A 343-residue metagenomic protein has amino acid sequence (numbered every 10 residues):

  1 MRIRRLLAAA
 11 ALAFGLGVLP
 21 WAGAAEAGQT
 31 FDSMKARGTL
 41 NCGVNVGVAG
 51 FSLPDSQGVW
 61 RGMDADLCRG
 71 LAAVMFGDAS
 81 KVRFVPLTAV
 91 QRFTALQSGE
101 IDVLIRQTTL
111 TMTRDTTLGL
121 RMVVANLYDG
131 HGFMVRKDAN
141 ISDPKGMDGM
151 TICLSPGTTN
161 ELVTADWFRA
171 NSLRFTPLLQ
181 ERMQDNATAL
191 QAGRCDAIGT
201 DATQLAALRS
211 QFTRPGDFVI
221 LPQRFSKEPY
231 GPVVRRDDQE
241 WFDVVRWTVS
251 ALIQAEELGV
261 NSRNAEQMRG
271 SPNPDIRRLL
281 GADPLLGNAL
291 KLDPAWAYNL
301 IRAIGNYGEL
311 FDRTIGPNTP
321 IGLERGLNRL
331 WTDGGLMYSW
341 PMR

Functional and structural regions predicted by a protein language model:
A9-P20: Bacterial N-terminal signal peptides
P20-A27: Sec/Tat signal peptide C-region and signal peptidase I cleavage site
A27-I105, L292, A303, Y307 (+2 more regions): Extracytoplasmic small-molecule ligand-binding "clamshell" domains of the periplasmic binding protein/Venus flytrap
K35-T39, A72-S80, Q97-I101, T109 (+9 more regions): Sec-exported extracytoplasmic/periplasmic mature domains
N41-G50, W60-M75, T109, D129-D185: Bilobed "Venus flytrap"/periplasmic-binding protein-like clamshell domains and structurally analogous long
D66-R69, A73-M75, K137-I141, K145 (+5 more regions): Extended ligand-binding regions for polar small-molecule ligands
R69, A73, G77, K81-G146 (+3 more regions): Acidic, polar ligand-binding/catalytic clefts
A282-R343: C-terminal functional modules
